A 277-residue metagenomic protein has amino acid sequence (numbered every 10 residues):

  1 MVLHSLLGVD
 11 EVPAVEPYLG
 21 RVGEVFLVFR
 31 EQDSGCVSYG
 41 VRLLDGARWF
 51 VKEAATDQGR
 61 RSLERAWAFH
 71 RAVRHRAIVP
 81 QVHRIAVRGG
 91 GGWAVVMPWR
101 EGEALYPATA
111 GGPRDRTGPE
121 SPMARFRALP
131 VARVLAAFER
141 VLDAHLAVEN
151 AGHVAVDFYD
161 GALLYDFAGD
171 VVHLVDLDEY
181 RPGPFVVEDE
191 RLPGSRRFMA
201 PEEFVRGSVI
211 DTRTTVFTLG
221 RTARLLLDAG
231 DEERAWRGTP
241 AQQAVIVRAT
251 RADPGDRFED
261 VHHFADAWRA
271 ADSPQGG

Functional and structural regions predicted by a protein language model:
M1-L27: Juxta-kinase regulatory segment immediately upstream of eukaryotic protein kinase catalytic domains
F26-R71: ATP-binding glycine-rich loop module of kinase domains
Q81-W93: Short beta-strand micro-motifs within the conserved protein kinase catalytic domain, predominantly in the N-lobe
G90-A104: Conserved short submotifs of the Hanks-type protein kinase catalytic core that shape the nucleotide-binding pocket
A137-F138: Activation segment signature within eukaryotic-like protein kinase domains
H145-D166: Catalytic-loop of the protein kinase fold
E188-E203: Conserved activation segment of eukaryotic-like protein kinases, specifically the C-terminal portion of the activation
R237-A252: Conserved C-terminal C-lobe helix
